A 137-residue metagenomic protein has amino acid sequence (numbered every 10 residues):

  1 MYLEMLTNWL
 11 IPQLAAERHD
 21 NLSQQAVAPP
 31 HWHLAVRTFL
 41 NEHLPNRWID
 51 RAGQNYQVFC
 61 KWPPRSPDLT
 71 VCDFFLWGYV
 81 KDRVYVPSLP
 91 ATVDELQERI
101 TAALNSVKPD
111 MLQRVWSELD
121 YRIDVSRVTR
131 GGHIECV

Functional and structural regions predicted by a protein language model:
M1-V137: Surface/interface recognition patches
